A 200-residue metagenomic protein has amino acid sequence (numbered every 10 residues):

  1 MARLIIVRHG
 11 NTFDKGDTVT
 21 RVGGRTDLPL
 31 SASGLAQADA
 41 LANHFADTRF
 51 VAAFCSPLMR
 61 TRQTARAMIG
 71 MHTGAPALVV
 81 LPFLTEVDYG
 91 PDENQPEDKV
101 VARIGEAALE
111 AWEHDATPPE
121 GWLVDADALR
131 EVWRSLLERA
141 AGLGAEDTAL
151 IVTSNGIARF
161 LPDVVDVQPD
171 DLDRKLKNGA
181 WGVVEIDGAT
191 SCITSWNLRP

Functional and structural regions predicted by a protein language model:
M1-F50, R66, G70, T190-P200: An N-terminal RHG(E/S)-centered segment typical of histidine phosphatases
L4, A145-T153: Generic beta-sheet signal
G10, N155-G156: Active-site metal-binding loops of divalent metal-dependent hydrolases
A40-L109: Phosphate-coordination/substrate-recognition cap region in phosphate-metabolizing enzymes
D47-R49, A140-D147: Glycine-rich phosphate-binding loop signature in dinucleotide/nucleotide-binding domains
A67, F160-V164: Active-site signature of alpha/beta-hydrolase-fold catalytic machinery across serine- and Asp/Cys-nucleophile hydrolases
E106-A128: Short glycine/proline- and acidic residue-enriched helix-loop micro-motifs that form flexible lids or anion-recognition
Q168-C192: Domain-level recognition of soluble alpha/beta enzyme cores, biased toward histidine phosphatases/phosphomutases
